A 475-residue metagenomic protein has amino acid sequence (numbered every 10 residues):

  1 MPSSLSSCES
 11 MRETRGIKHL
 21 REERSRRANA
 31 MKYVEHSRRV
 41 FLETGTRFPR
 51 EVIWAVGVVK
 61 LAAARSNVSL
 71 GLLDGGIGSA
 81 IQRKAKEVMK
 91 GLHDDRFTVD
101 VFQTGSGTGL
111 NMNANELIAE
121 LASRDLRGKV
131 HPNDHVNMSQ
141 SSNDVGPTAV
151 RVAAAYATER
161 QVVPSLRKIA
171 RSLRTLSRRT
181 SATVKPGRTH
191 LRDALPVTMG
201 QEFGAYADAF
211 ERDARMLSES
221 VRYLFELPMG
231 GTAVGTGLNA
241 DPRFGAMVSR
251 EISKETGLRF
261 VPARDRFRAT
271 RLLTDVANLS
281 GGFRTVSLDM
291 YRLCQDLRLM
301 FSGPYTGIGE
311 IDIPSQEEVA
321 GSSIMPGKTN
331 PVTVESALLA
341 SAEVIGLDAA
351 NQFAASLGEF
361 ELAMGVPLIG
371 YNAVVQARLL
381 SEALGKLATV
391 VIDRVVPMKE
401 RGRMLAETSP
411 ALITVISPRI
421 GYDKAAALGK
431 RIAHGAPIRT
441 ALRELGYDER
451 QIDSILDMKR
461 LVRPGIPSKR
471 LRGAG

Functional and structural regions predicted by a protein language model:
P2-G475: Conserved, well-structured ligand/cofactor-binding cores
